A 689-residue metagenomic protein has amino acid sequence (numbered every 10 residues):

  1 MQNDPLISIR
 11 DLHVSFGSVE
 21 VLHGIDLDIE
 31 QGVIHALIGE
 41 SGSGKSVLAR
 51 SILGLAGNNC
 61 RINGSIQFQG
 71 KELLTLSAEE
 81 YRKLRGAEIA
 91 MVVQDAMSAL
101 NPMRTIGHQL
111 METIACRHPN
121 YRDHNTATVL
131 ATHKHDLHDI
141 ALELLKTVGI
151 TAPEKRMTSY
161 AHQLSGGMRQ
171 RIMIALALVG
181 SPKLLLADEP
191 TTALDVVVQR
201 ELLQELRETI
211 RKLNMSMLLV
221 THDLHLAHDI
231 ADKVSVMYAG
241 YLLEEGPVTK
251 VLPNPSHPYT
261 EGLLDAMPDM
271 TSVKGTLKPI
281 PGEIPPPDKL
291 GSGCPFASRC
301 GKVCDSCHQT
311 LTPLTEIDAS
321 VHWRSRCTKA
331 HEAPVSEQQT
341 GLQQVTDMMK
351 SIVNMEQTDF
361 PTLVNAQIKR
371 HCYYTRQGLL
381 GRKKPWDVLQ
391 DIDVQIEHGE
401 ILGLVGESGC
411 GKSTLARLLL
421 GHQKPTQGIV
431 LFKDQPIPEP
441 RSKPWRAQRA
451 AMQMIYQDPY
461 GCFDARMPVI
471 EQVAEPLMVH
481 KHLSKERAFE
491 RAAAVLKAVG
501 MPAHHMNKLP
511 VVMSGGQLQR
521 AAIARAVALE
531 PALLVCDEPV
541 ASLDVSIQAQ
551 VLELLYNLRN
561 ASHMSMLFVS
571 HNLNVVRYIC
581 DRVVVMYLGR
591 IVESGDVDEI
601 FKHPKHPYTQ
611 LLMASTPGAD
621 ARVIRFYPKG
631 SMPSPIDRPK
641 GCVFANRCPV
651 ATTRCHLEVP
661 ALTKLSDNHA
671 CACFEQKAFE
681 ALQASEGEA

Functional and structural regions predicted by a protein language model:
P5, T151-M157, P247-T362, D596-A689: Short catalytic/signature loops enriched in Gly
G54, L194-T276, V535, P539 (+1 more regions): P-loop NTP-binding/switch modules centered on Walker-like glycine-rich loops
R61-E72, G428-I437: Conserved ABC transporter NBD signature motif
T126-K155, L264, R487-H504, M613: Conserved ABC ATPase "signature" region
Y160-L164, M168, L509-M513, Q517: Conserved ABC ATPase signature
V179-K183, A528-A532: A short, proline-enriched helix->beta-strand linker immediately N-terminal to the Walker B motif in ABC-type P-loop
